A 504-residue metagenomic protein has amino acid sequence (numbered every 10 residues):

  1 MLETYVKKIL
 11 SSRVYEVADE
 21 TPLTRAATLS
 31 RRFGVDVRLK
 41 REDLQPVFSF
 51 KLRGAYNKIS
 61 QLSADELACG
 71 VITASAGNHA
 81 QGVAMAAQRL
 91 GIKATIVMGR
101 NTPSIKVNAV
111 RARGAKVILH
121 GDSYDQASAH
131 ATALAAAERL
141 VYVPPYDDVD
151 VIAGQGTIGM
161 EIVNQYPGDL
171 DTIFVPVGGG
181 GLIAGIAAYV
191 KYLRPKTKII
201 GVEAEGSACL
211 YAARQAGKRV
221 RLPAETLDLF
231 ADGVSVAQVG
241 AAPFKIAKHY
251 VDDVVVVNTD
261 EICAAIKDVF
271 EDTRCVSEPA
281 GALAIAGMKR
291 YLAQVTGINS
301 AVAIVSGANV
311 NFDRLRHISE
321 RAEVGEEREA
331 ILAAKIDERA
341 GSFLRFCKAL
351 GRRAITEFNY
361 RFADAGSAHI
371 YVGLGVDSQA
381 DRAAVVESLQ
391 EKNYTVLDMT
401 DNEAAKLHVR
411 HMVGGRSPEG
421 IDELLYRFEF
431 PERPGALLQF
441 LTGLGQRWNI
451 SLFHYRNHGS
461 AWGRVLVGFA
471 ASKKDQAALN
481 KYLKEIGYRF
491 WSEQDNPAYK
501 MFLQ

Functional and structural regions predicted by a protein language model:
M1-A436, F440-Q504: PLP-dependent amino-acid enzyme catalytic core
